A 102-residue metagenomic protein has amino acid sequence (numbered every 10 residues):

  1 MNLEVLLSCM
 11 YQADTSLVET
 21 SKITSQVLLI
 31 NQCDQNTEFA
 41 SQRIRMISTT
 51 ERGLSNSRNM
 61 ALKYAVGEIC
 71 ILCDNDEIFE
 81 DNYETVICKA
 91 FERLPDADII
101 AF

Functional and structural regions predicted by a protein language model:
M1-Q26: N-proximal low-complexity "stem/linker" segments adjacent to membrane-targeting elements
M10-A13, I30-N36: Short, polar loop motifs at secondary-structure junctions
T15-V18, Q35-R45, N82: Acidic helix N-cap motif at the loop->helix transition within catalytic regions of sugar-transfer enzymes
I23-L29, F39-T50: Active-site regions of enzymes building and remodeling cell-envelope glycoconjugates
T49-A65: Glycine-rich, basic loop-to-helix element that forms the pyrophosphate-binding segment of sugar-nucleotide handling
C70: Short aromatic/hydrophobic "clamp" motif used to bind/position activated sugar donors
D74-I78: The conserved acidic donor/metal-binding loop of glycosyltransferases
N82-F102: Conserved donor NDP-sugar-binding/catalytic core segment of glycosyltransferases
